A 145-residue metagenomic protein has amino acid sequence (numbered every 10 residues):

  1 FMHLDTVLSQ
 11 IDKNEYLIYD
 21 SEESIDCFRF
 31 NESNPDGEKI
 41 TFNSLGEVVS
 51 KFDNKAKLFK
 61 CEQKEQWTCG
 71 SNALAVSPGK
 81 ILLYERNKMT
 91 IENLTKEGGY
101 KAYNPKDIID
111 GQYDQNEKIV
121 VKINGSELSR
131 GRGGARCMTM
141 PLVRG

Functional and structural regions predicted by a protein language model:
F1-G145: Histidine/cysteine-enriched polar flanking segments
